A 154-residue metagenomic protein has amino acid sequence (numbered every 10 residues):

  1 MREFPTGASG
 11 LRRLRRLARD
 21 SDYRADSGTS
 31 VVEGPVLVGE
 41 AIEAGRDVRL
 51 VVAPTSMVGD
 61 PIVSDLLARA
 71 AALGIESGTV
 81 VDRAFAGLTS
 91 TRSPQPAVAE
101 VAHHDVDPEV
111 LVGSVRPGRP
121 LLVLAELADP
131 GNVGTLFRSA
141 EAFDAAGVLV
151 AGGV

Functional and structural regions predicted by a protein language model:
M1-P94: N-terminal positively charged helical leader segments and presequences
T29, P96, R119-L121: A residue-level signal for beta-strand positions that form part of recognition/binding surfaces within mature
P35, S56, H104, L127-A128: Anionic group-transfer/hydrolysis microenvironments
E43, R69-A72, R83, E100 (+1 more regions): RNA substrate-binding interface of SAM-dependent RNA methyltransferases
